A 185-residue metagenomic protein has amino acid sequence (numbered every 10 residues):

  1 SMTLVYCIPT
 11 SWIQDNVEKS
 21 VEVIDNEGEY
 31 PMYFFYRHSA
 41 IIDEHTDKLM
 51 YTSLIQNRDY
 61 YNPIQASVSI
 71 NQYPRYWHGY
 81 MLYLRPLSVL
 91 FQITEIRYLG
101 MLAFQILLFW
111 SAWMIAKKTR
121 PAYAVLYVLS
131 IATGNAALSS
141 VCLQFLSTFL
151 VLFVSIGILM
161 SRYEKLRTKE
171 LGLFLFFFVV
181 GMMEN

Functional and structural regions predicted by a protein language model:
S1-Q14: Hydrophobic secretory-pathway targeting helix
K19-Y73: Interfacial juxtamembrane loops and adjacent helix segments that form the catalytic/substrate-binding surfaces
R75, G79-G100: Juxtamembrane segments of multi-pass membrane glycosylation machinery that transfer sugars from lipid-linked donors
L90-T94, A116-P121, N185: Transmembrane helix interruption/hinge and helix-loop junction motifs
I96-L107, F145-S155: Membrane-embedded alpha-helical segments of multi-pass membrane proteins, especially the transmembrane helices
M101-Y123: Transmembrane-helix motifs of polytopic, lipid-linked glycan transferases
L129-R167: Membrane-interface micro-motifs in multi-pass membrane enzymes
K169-N185: Membrane-interface alpha helices of multi-pass inner-membrane proteins
